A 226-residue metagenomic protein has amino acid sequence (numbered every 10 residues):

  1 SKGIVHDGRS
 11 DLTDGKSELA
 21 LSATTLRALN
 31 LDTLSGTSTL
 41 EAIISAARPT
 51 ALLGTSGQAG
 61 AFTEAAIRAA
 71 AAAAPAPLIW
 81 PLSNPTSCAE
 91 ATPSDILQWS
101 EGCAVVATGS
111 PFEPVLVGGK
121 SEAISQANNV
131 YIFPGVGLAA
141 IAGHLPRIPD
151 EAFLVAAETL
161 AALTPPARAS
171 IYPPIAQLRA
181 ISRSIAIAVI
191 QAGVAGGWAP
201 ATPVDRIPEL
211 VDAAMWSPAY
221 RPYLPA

Functional and structural regions predicted by a protein language model:
S1-A51, A226: Glycine-rich phosphate/diphosphate-binding loop of Rossmann-like nucleotide-binding domains
S1-K2, Y172-Q177, P203-A214: A glycine-rich phosphate-binding loop feature that marks nucleotide/adenosyl-phosphate handling sites
K2-E18, A23-T25, A74-I79, P85-T86 (+3 more regions): Anionic-ligand anchoring segments at beta-strand to alpha-helix junctions in alpha/beta enzyme folds, i.e., glycine
H6-D14, E64-I67, E90-D95, V117-K120: Short acidic, glycine/serine/threonine-rich loops at helix termini
S35-E101, H144: Long hydrophobic segments that form regular secondary structure
A42-S45, G54, E64, R68 (+7 more regions): A broad, structural surface signal
A74-P77, P81-P203, L224: Adenosine-phosphate binding glycine-rich loop
I190, D205-A226: Short, amphipathic C-terminal "tail helix"
